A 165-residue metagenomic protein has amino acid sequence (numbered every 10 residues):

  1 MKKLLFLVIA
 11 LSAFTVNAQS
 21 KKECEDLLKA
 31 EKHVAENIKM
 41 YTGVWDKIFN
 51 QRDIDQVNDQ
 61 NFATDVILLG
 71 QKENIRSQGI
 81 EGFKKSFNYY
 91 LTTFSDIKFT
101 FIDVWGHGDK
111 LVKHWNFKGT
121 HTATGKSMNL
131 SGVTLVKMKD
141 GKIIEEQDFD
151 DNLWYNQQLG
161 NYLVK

Functional and structural regions predicted by a protein language model:
M1-C24: Bacterial Sec-dependent N-terminal signal peptides
S12, N74, D151-W154: Surface-exposed, flexible loop/turn segments at secondary-structure boundaries
A18-Q60, V164-K165: Short, low-complexity N-terminal intrinsically disordered segments enriched in polar/charged residues
Q19-H33, K84-K165: A beta-strand edge to alpha-helix "cap/lid" segment located at domain peripheries
W45, K72, F117-H121: Short, well-ordered turn and helix-capping elements at secondary-structure junctions
W45, V66, T134: Small-molecule pocket liners
I54-H107: A solvent-exposed, acidic/Ser-Thr-rich amphipathic alpha-helical stretch
